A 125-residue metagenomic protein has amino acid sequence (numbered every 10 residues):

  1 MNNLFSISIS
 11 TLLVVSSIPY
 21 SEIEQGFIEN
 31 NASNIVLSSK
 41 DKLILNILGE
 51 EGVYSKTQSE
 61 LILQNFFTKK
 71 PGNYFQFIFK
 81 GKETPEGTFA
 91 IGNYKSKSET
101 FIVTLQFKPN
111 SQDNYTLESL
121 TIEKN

Functional and structural regions predicted by a protein language model:
N3-V14: Sec-dependent N-terminal signal peptides
V15-N31: Short, aromatic-enriched amphipathic alpha-helices that serve as compact interaction elements
Q25-F27, S55, F79, N110-L117: Mature, folded catalytic cores of secreted/periplasmic enzymes
N34-I35: Solenoid-repeat scaffolds in large eukaryotic assemblies
S39-D41, G49-E51, F79-G81, N93-S96 (+2 more regions): A mature extracytoplasmic/lumenal domain signature
S39-F75: Short solvent-exposed beta->alpha transition segments
L61-E99: Surface-exposed, charged secondary-structure patches
T100-N125: Short beta-strand edge/turn micro-motifs at domain boundaries
